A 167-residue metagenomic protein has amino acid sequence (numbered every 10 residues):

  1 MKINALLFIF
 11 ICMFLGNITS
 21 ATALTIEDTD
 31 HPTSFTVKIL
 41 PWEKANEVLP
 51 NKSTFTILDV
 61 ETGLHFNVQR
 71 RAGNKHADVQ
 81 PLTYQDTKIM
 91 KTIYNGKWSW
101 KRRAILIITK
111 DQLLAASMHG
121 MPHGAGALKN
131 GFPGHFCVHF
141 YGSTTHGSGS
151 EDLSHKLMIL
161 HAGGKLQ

Functional and structural regions predicted by a protein language model:
M1-L7: Positively charged n-region of N-terminal signal peptides that target proteins for export
I9-I11: Sec-dependent N-terminal signal peptides
M13-L15, K129: Residues at the start of alpha-helices and the adjacent loop-to-helix junctions
L15-T25: Sec-dependent signal peptide cleavage junction
T22, G131-Q167: C-terminal partner/receptor-binding element of secreted or periplasmic proteins
A23-P122, G126, F132: Cell wall/extracellular polymer interaction/catalysis modules
